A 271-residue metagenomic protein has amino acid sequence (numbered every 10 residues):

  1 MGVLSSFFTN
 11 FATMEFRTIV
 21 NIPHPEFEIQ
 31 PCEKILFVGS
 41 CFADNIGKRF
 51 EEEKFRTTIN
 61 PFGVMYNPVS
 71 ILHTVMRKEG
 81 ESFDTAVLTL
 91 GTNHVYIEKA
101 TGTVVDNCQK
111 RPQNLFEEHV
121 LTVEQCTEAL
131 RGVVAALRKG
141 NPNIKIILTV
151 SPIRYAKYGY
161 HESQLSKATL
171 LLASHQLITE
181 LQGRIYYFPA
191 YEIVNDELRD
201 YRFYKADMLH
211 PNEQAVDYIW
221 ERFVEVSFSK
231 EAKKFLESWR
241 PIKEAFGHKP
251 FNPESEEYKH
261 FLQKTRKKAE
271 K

Functional and structural regions predicted by a protein language model:
V3-K271: Extracellular glycan-modifying ectodomains
